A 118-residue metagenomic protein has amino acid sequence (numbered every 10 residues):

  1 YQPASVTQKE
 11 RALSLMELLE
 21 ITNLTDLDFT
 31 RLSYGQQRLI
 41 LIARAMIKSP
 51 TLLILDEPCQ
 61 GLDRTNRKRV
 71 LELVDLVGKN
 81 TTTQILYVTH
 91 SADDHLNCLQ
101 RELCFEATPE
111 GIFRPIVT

Functional and structural regions predicted by a protein language model:
S5-L24: Conserved ABC ATPase "signature" region
D28-L32: Conserved ABC ATPase signature
I42: Hydrophobic anchor residue at the start of the ABC signature
S49: Conserved catalytic motifs of ABC-family nucleotide-binding domains
L53-E57: Catalytic Walker B motif of ABC-type/P-loop ATPase nucleotide-binding domains
D63: ABC-family nucleotide-binding domains
V88-S91: H-loop/switch region of ABC-family ATPase nucleotide-binding domains
